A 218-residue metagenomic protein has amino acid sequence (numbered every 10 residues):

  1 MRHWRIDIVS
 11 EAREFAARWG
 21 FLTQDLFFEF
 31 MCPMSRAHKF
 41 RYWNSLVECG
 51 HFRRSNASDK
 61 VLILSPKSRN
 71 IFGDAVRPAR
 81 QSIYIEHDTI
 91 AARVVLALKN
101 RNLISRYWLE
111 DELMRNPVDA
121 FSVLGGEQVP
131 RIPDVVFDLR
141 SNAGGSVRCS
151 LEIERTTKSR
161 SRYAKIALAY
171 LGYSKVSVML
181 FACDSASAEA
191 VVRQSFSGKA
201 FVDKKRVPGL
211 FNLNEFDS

Functional and structural regions predicted by a protein language model:
M1-A79: Nuclease-adjacent, charged terminal/linker segments that flank catalytic cores
S68-R93, L98: Short, amphipathic alpha-helical interaction segments positioned at domain boundaries
S82, S105-C149, R155-S159: Active-site metal-binding core of divalent-cation-utilizing nuclease and nuclease-like domains
A97, R101-S105: Extended alpha-helical interface modules used as scaffolds for assembling large macromolecular complexes
R148-S150, K175-A182: Hydrophobic beta-strand segments of well-ordered beta-sheets in folded domains
K158-V176: Basic, amphipathic alpha-helical patches used to engage nucleic acids or provide basic targeting signals, exemplified
S185-S218: Domain-level recognition of nuclease-like catalytic cores that cleave nucleotide substrates
